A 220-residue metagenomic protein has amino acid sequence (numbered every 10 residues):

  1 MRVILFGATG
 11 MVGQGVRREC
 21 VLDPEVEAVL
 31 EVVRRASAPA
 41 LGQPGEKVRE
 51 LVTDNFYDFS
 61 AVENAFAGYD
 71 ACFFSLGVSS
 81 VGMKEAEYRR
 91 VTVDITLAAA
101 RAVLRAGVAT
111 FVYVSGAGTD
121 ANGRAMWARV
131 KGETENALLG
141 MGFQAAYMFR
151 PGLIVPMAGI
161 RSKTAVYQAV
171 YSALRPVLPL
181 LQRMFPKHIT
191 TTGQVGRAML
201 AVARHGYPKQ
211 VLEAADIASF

Functional and structural regions predicted by a protein language model:
M1-E25: N-terminal Rossmann NAD(P)H-binding glycine-rich loop of SDR-like oxidoreductase domains
V3, E31, K47-A98, A102-R105: NAD(P)H-binding glycine-rich loop region in Rossmannoid oxidoreductase-like domains and their noncatalytic homologs
G7, L76, V112-S115, R150-G152: Active-site beta-alpha turn of Rossmann-fold NAD(P)-dependent dehydrogenases/reductases
L22-E25, A121-F220: Oxidoreductase cofactor-interface core, primarily capturing Rossmann-like NAD(P)-dependent enzymes
V32-P39: Short, polar loop motifs at secondary-structure junctions
R35, A86-E133, G140, Q144-F149: Conserved Rossmann-fold NAD(P)-dependent oxidoreductase catalytic core, especially the SDR/UDP-sugar
